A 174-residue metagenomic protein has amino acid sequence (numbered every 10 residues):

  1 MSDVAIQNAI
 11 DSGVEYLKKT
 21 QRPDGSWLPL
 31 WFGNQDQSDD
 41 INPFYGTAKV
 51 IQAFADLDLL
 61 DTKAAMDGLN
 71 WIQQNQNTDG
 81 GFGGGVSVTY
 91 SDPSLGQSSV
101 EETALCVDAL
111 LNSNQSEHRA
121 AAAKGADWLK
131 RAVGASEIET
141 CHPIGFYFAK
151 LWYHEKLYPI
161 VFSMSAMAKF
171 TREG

Functional and structural regions predicted by a protein language model:
M1-E15, K19-N70, Q74-G174: An alpha-helical repeat/solenoid feature that recognizes helix-turn-helix modules
